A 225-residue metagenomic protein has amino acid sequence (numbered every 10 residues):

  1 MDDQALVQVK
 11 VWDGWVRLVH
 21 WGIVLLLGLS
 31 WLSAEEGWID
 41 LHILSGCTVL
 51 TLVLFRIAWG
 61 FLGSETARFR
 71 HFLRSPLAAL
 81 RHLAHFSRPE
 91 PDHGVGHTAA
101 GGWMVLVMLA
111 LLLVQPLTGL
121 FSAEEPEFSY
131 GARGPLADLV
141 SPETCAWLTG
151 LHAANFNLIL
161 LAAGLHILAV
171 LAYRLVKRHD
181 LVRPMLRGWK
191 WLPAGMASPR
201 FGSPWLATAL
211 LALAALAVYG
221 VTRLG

Functional and structural regions predicted by a protein language model:
M1-G225: Membrane-embedded alpha-helical bundles that constitute the cytochrome b-like, heme-associated redox core of multi-pass
